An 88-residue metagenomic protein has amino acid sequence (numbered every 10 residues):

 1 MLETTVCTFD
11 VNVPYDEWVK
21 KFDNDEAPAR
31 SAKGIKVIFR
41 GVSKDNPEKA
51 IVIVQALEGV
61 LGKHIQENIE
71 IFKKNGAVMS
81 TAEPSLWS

Functional and structural regions predicted by a protein language model:
M1-K74, V78-S88: Short S/T/G/P-rich N-terminal loop/turn motif that feeds into the first structured element of a domain
